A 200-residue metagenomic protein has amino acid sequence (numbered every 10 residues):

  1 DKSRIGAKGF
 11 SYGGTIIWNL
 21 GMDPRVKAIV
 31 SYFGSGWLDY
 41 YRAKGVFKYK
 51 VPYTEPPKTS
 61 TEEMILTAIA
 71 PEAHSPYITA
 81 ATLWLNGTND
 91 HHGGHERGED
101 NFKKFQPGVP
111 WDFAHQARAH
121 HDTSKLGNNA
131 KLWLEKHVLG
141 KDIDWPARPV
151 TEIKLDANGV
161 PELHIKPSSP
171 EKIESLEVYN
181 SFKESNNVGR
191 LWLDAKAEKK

Functional and structural regions predicted by a protein language model:
D1-S11: Gly/Ser-rich "nucleophile elbow"/oxyanion-hole loop immediately N-terminal to the catalytic nucleophile in hydrolases
G9-N19: Glycine-rich nucleophile elbow surrounding the catalytic serine of serine-hydrolase chemistry
I17-T59, D112-A117, D122-K125: Hydrolase active-site cap/lid region
Y40-G98: The feature captures the conserved acid-bearing segment of alpha/beta-hydrolase catalytic domains
T88-D90, R118-A119, F182-K183: Acidic beta-to-alpha connecting loop that harbors the catalytic carboxylate
H91-W111, E171: Active-site-adjacent alpha-helix of alpha/beta-hydrolase-fold enzymes
E135-N180, K196-K199: Surface beta-strand/loop "capping" patches
S185-K199: Aromatic- and glycine-rich beta-strand/loop motifs that create alpha-glucan
